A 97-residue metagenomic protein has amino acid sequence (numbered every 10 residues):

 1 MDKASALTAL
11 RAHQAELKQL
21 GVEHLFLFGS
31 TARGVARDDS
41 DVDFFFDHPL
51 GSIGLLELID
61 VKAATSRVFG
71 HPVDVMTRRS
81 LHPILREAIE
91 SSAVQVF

Functional and structural regions predicted by a protein language model:
M1-H24, R33-D38, L50-F97: Catalytic core of pol beta-like nucleotidyltransferases
F28, F45-D47: Short hydrophobic/aromatic beta-strand micro-patches that form the beta-sheet surface supporting nucleotide- or nucleic
D38-D39, F44: A short, structured beta-strand/loop element
F44-F45, F69: General secondary-structure edge motif
